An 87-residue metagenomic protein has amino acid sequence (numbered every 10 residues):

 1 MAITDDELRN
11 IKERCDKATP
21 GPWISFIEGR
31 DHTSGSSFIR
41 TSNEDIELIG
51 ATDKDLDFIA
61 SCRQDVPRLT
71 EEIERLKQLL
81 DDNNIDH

Functional and structural regions predicted by a protein language model:
M1-E71, Q78-H87: Extreme N-terminal leader/activation tails
